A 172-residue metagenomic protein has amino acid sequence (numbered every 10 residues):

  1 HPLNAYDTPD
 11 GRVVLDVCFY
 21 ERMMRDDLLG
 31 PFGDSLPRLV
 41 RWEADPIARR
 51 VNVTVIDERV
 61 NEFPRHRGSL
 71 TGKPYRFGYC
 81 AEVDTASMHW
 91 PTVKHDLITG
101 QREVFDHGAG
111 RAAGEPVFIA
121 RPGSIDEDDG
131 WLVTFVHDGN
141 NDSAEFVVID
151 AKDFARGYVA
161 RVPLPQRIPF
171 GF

Functional and structural regions predicted by a protein language model:
H1-F172: Beta-propeller domains
